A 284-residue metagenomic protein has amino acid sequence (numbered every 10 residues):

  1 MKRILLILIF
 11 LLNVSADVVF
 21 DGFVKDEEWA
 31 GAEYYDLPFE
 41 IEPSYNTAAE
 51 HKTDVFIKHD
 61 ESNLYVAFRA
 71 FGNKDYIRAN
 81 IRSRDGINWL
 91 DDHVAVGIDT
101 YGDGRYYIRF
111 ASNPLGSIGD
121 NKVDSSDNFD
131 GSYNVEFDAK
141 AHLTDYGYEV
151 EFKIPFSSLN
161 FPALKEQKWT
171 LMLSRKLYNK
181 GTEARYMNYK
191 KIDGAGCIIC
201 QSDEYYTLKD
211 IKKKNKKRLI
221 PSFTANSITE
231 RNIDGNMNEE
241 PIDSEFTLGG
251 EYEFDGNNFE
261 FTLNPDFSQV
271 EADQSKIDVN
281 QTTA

Functional and structural regions predicted by a protein language model:
R3-N13: Sec-dependent N-terminal signal peptides
A16-A284: Structural preference for beta-rich elements and adjacent junctions enriched in aromatics
